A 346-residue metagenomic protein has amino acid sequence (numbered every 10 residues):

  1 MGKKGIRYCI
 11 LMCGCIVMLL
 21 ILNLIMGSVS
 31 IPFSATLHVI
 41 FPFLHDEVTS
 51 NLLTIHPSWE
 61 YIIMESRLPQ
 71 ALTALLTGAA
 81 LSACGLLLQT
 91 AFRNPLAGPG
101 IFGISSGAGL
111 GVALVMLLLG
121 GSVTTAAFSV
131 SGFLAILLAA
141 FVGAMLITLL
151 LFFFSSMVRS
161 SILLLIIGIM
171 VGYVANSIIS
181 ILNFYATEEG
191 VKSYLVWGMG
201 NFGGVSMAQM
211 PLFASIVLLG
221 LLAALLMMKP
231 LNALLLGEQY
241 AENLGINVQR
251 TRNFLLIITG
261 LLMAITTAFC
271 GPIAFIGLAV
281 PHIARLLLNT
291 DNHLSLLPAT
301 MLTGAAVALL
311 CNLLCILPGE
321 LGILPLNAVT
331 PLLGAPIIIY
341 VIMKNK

Functional and structural regions predicted by a protein language model:
M1-K346: Alpha-helical transmembrane segments in inner-membrane proteins
